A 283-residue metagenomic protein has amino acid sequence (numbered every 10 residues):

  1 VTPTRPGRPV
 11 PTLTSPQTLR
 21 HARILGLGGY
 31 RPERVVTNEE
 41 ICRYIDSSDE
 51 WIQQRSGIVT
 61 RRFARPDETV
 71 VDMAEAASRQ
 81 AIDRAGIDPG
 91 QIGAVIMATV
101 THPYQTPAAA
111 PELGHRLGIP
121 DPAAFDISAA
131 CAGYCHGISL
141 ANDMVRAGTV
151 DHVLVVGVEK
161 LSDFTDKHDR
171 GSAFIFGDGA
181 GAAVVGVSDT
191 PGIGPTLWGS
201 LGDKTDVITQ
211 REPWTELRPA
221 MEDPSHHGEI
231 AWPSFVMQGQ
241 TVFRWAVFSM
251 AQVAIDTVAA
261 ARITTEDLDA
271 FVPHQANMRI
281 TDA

Functional and structural regions predicted by a protein language model:
T2-P66, D169-F248, Q252: Condensing-enzyme catalytic core mediating Claisen C-C bond formation in acyl metabolism
H21-I24, A94-I96, D151-V155: Short glycine-aspartate micro-motif
I24-G26, I52, A81, I92-V95 (+5 more regions): Buried hydrophobic positions in well-ordered alpha/beta secondary-structure cores of metabolic enzymes
Y30, A98-P103, A129-Y134, G157-S162 (+1 more regions): Acidic, glycine-rich active-site loops and adjacent beta-strand->loop/helix elements that engage anionic groups
W51-D72, V100-V153, A283: Conserved catalytic cysteine-centered active-site region of acyl-thioester-dependent Claisen-condensing enzymes
A77-G93, Q252-D269: Phosphate/pyrophosphate-binding loops at sites that engage ATP/ADP/AMP, CoA/4′-phosphopantetheine, polyphosphate
V95-Y104, L268-A283: Glycine-rich phosphate-binding loops at beta-strand->alpha-helix junctions
R146-A180: Flexible, glycine-rich active-site loops centered on histidine and acidic residues that chelate a metal or position
